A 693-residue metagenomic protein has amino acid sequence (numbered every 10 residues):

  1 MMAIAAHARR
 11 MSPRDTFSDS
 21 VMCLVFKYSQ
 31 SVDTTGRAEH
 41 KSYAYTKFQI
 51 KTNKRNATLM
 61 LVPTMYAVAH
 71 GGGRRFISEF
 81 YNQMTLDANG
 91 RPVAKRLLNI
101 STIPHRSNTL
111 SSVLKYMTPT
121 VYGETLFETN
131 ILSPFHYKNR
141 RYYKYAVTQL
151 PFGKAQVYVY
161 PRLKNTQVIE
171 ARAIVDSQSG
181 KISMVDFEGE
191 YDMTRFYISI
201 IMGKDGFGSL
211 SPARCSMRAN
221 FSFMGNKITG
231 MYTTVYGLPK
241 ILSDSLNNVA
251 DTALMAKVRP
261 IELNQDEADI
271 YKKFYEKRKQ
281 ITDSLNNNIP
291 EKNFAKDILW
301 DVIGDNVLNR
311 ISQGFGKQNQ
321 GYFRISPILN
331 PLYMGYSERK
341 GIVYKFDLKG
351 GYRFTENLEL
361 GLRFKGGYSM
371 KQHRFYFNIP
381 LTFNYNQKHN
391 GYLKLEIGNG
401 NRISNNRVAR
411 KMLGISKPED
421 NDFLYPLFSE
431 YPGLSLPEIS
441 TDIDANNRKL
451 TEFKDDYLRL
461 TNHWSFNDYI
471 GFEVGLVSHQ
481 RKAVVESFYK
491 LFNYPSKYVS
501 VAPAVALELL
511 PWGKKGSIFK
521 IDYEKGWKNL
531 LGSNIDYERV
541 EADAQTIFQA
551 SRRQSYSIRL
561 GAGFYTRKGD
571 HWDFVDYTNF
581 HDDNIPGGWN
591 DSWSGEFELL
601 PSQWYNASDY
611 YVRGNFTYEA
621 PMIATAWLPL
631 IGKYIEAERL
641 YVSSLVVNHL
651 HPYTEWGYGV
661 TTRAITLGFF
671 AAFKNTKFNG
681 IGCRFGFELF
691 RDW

Functional and structural regions predicted by a protein language model:
A5, K144-D251: Gly/Pro-enriched, hydrophobic low-complexity segments that function as extracytoplasmic propeptides/linkers
A8-K154, L163-V168, Y232-G335, R448-Y469 (+3 more regions): Structured extracytoplasmic
I182-G189, M217, R324-Y336, D347 (+12 more regions): Transmembrane beta-strand segments that form the barrel wall of outer-membrane beta-barrel proteins
I311-I325, R353-G361, N386-L393, D468-F472 (+5 more regions): Short loop/turn motifs that connect adjacent beta-strands in outer-membrane beta-barrel proteins
E338, I342, G350, E430-V477 (+2 more regions): Outer-membrane beta-barrel transmembrane strands
K340-Y344, H373-F377, E452-L458, P495-P503 (+6 more regions): Residues that define the transmembrane beta-barrel architecture of outer-membrane proteins
Y344-G350, I379-F383, L460-W464, L476 (+8 more regions): Residues on the lipid-exposed face of transmembrane beta-strands in outer-membrane beta-barrel proteins
Y392-G398, R402, V408-M412, P418-E430 (+3 more regions): C-terminal outer-membrane beta-barrel translocator/porin domains of Gram-negative envelope proteins and their
